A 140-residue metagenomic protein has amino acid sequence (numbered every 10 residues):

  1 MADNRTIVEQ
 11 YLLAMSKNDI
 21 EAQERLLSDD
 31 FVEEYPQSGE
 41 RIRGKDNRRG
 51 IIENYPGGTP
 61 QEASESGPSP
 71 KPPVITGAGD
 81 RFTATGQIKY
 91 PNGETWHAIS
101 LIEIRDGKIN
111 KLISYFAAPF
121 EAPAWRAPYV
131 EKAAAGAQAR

Functional and structural regions predicted by a protein language model:
M1-D29, Y129-R140: Short, low-complexity N-terminal intrinsically disordered segments enriched in polar/charged residues
V8, P68-K71, A84-T85: Short structured motifs
Y11, A22-E24, F31, G44 (+4 more regions): Hydrophobic pocket/interface hotspot
I20-R25, D29-D80: A solvent-exposed, acidic/Ser-Thr-rich amphipathic alpha-helical stretch
P68-P70, E94-S100: Short, surface-exposed coil-to-beta transition loops
T83-P91: Short beta-strand segments that buttress and anchor functional surface loops
H97-Y129: Short beta-strand edge/turn micro-motifs at domain boundaries
